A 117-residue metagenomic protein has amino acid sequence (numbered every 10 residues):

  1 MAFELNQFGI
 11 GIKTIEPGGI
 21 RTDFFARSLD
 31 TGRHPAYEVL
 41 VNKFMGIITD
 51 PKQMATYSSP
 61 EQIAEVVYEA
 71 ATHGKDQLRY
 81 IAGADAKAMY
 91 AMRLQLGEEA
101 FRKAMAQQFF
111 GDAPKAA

Functional and structural regions predicted by a protein language model:
M1, L5: Conserved alpha-helical elements of the SDR catalytic core
N6-Q77: SDR active-site lid
L29, L96-E98: Short secondary-structure boundary/capping segments
L78-M89: Short-chain dehydrogenase/reductase
K87-L96, A104: A transmembrane-helix-recognition feature enriched in membrane-embedded lipid enzymes and envelope glyco-/phospholipid
F101-A117: Non-catalytic terminal and boundary segments that flank Rossmann-like NAD(P)-dependent oxidoreductase
